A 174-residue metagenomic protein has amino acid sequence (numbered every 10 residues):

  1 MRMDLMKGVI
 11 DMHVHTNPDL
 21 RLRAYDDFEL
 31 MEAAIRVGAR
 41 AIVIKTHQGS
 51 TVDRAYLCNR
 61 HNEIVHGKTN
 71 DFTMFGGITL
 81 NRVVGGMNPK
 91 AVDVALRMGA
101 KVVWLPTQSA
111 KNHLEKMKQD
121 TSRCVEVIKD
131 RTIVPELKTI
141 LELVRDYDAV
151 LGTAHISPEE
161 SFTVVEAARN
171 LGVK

Functional and structural regions predicted by a protein language model:
M1-L5: Histidine-rich, glycine-flanked metal-binding segment
M6-Y25: Di-metal (Zn2+ and/or Mg2+/Mn2+) metal-binding site signature of metallo-dependent hydrolases with the MBL/beta-CASP
D11, N17, E29-D53, N70-R82 (+3 more regions): Divalent metal-dependent hydrolysis catalytic cores, especially in the metallo-beta-lactamase
L22, V84, T132: Catalytic cores of large soluble enzymes that bind and process phosphate-bearing ligands
D27-E32, A55-H66, M87-V102, K118-V150 (+1 more regions): Histidine/acidic residue-rich metal-binding segments in metalloenzymes
N112-E115: Catalytic core of soluble alpha/beta enzymes
